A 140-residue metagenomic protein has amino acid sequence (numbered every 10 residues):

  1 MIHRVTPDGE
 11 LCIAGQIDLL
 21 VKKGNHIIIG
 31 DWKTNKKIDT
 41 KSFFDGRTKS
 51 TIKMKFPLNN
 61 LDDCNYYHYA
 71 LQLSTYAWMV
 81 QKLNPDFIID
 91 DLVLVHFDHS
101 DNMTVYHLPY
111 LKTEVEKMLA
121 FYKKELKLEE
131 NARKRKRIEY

Functional and structural regions predicted by a protein language model:
M1-L58: Catalytic cores of nuclease domains that cleave nucleic-acid phosphodiester backbones
S50-F56, D62-Y140: Metal-dependent nuclease catalytic regions and adjoining charged, substrate-binding loops involved in nucleic-acid end
